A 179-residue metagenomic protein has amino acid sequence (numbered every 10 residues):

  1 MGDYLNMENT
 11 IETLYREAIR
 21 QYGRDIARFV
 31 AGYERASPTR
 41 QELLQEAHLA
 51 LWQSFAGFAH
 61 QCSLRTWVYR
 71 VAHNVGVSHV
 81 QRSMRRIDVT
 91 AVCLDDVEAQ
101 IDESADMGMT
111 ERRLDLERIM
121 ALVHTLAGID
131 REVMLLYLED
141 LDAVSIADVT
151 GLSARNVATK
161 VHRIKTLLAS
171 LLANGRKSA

Functional and structural regions predicted by a protein language model:
G2-N9, T13-Y15, V149, K165-A179: C-terminal edge and immediately downstream basic/flexible tail or linker adjoining helix-turn-helix-like DNA-binding
D3-A31, P38-Q41: A short, charge-rich alpha-helical start-of-domain segment used by transcription regulators
A18, Y22, I26, V30 (+3 more regions): Residue-level preference for hydrophobic side chains embedded in well-ordered alpha helices
G23, A27, H48, A127 (+2 more regions): C-terminal flanking helix
E42-L49, Q53, C62-N74: Structural recognition of an alpha-helix C-terminal capping motif at a helix-to-coil junction
A59, R70-A91, R112: Arg/Lys-rich amphipathic alpha helix in sigma70-family domain 2
H73, V77, A143-G175: DNA-recognition helix of helix-turn-helix
D102-M134, E139-V144, D148: Amphipathic alpha-helical segment used for protein-protein interaction
